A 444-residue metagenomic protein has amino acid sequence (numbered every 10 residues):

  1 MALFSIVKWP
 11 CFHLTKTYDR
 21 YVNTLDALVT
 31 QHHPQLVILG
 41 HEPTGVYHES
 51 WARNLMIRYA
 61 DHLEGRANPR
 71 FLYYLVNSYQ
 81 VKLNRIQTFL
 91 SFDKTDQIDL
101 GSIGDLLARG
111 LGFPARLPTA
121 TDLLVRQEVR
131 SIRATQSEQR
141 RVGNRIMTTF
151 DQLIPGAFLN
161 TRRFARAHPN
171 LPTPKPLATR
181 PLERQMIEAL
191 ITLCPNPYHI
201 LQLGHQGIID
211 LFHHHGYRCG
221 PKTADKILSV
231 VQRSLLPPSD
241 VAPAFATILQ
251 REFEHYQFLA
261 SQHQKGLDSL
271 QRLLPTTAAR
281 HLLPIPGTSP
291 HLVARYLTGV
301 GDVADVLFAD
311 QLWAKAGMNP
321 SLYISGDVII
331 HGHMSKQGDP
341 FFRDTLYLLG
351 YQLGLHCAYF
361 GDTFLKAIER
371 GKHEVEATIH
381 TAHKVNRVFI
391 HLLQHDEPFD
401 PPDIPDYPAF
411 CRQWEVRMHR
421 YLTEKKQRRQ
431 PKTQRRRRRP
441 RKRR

Functional and structural regions predicted by a protein language model:
M1-Q232: Phosphate- and other anionic-substrate recognition elements at nucleic-acid/protein interfaces
G110-P114, V142, Y198, A260 (+4 more regions): Short helix-capping/linker segments at secondary-structure and domain boundaries
E128-Q139, I146, L249-L267, A382-N386: Short amphipathic alpha-helical coiled-coil/interface segments
N170-C194, S229, F253-P275, H291-A304 (+1 more regions): Amphipathic, charged-and-aliphatic alpha-helical interface segments that function as noncatalytic docking
P197-L203, L259, L282-I285, L312-W313: A short amphipathic alpha-helix within small helical-bundle interaction modules
I208, H215-G216, H281-P284, P290-E374: Phosphate-backbone recognition surface of nucleic-acid-processing proteins
V231-H291, G354-C357: Helix-hairpin-helix/helix-loop-helix acidic hairpins
D327, F364-R444: Low-complexity, acidic/Ser/Thr- and charged residue-rich accessory regions of DNA metabolism proteins
